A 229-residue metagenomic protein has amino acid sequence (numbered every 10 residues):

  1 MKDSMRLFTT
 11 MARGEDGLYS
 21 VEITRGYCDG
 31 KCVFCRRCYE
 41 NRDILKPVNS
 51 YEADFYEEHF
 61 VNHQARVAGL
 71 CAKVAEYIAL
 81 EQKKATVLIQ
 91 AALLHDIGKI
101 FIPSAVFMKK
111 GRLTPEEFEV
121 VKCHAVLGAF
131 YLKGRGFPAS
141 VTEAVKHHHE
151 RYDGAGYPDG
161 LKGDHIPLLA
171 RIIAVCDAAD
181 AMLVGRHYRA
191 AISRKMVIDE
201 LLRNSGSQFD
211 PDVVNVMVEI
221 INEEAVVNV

Functional and structural regions predicted by a protein language model:
K2-D3, E15-D16, E22, K31: Intrinsically disordered, low-complexity polyampholyte segments enriched for Lys and acidic residues
F8, S20, I44-V229: Histidine- and acidic-residue-rich, metal-dependent catalytic cores
T9-A12, E22-R25: Serine/threonine-rich low-complexity intrinsically disordered regions
R25-Y27, V218: N-terminal regions of proteins, emphasizing targeting and processing segments when present
C28, C32-C38: Cysteine-cluster motifs in flexible loop/terminal segments that predominantly coordinate metals
E40-R42: Short, charged amphipathic alpha-helical "coupling" segments at sensory-output junctions in signaling proteins
